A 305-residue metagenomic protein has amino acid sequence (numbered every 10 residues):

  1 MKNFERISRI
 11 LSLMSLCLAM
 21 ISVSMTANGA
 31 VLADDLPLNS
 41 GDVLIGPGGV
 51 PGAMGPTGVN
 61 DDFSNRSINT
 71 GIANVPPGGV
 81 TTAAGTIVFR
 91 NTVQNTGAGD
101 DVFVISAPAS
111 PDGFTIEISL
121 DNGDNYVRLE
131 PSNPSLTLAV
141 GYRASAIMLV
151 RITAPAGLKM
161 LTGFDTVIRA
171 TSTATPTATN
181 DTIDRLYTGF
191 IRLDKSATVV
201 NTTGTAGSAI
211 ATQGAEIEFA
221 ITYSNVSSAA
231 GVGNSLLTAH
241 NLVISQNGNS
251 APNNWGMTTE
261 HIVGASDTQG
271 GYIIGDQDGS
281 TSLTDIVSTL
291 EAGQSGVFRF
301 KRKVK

Functional and structural regions predicted by a protein language model:
M1-S8: N-terminal secretory signal peptides that target proteins for export/translocation
R9-S12, N28: Intrinsically disordered, low-complexity, charge-rich segments with an acidic bias
S12-V23: Bacterial N-terminal signal peptides
M25-K305: Exported/extracytosolic protein signature
